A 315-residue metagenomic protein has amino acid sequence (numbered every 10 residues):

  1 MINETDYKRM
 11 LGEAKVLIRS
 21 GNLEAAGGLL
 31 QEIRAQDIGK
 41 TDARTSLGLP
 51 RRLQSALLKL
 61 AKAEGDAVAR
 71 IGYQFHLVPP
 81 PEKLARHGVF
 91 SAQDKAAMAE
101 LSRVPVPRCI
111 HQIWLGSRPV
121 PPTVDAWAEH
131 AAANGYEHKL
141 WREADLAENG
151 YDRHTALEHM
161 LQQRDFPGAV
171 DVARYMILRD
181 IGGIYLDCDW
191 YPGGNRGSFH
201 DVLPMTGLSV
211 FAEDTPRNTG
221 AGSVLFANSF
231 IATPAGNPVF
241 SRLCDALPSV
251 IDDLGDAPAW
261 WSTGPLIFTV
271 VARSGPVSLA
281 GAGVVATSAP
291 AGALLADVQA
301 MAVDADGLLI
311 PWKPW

Functional and structural regions predicted by a protein language model:
M1-V170, C188-W315: Glycosyltransferase-associated regions of secretory-pathway enzymes, highlighting luminal stem/catalytic domains
D171-G183, D189: Small-residue hinge/turn detector
